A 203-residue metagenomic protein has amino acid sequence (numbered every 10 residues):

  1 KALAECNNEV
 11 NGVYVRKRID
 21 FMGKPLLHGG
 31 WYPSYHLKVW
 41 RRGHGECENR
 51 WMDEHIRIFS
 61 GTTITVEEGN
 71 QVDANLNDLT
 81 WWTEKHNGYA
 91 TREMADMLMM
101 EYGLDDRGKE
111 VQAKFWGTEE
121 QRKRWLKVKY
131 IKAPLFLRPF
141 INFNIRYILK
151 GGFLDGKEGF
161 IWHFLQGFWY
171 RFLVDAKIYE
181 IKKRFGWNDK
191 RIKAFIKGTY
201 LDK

Functional and structural regions predicted by a protein language model:
K1-K182, R191-I192: Catalytic-site signature of metal-activated, phosphate-bearing donor transferases, centered on the GT-A/GT-A-like
R184-K203: Alpha-helical transmembrane segments and their immediate juxtamembrane flanks in integral membrane proteins
